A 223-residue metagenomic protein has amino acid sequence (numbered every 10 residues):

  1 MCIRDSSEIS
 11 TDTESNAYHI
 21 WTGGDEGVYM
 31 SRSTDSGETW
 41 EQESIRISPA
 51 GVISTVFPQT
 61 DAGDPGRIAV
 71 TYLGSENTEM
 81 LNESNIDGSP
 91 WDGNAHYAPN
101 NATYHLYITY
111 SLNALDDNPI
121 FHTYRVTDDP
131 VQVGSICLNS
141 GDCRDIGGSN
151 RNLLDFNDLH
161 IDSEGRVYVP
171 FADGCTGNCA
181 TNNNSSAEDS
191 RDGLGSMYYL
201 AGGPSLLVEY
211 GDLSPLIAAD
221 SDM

Functional and structural regions predicted by a protein language model:
R4-M223: Extracellular, repeat-based ectodomains that mediate carbohydrate processing or recognition
